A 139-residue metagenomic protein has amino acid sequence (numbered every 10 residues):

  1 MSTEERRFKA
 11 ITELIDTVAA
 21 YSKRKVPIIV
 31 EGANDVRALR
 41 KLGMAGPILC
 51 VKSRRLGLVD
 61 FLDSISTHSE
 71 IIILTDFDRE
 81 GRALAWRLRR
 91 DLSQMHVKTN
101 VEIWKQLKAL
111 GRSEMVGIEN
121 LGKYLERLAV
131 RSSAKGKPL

Functional and structural regions predicted by a protein language model:
M1-E5, L42-S53: Glycine-rich phosphate-binding "P-loop"
M1-P27, A33, R37, D60-F61: Phosphate-handling DNA/RNA-contact segment within nucleic-acid enzymes
I11-Y21, R40-P47, F77-E80: Short, mixed-charge, low-aromatic patches
S22-I28, G46-P47, E70-I71: Short active-site oxyanion
I28-I29, R82: Short alpha-helix boundary/capping motifs
G32-A33, R55: Alpha-helix N-cap/helix-start capping motif
A38-L42, V51-L139: TOPRIM fold recognition
